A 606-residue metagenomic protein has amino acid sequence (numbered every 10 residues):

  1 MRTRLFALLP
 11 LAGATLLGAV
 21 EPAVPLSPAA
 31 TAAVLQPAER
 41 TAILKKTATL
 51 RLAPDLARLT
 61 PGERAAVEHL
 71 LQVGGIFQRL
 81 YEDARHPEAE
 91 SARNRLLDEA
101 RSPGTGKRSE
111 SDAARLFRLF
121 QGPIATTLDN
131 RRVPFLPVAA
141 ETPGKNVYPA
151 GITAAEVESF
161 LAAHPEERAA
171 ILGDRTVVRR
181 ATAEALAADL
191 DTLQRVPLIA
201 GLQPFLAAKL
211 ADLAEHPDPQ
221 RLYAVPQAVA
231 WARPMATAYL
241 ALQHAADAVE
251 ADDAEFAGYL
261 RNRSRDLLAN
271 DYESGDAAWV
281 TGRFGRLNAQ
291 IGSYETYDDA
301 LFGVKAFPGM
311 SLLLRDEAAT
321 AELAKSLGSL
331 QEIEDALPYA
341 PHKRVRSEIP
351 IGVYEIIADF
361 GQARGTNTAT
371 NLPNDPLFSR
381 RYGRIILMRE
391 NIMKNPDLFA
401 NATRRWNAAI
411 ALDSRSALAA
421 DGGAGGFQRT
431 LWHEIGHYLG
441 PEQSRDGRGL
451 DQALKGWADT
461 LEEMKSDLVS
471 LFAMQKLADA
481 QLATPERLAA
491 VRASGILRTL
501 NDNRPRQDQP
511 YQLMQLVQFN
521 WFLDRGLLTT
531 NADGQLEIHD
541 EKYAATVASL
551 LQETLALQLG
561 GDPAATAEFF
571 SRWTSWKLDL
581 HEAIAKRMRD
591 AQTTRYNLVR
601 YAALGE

Functional and structural regions predicted by a protein language model:
A7-G18: Bacterial N-terminal signal peptides
V24-A251, E255-Y259: N-terminal helix-rich structural modules
A230-L418, G422: Contiguous, non-catalytic segments that form substrate-binding/exosite surfaces or channel walls
D253, D459-K476: An active-site-proximal "capping" alpha-helix that borders the catalytic cofactor pocket
R344, L555-E606: Extended, compositionally biased alpha-helical segments that mediate assembly or anchoring
R429-E442, S466, L471: Active-site recognition of the HExxH zinc-binding catalytic motif
P441-M464: Post-HEXXH active-site segment of zinc metalloproteases
L471-A567, R572: Long, well-structured alpha-helical subdomains associated with metal-dependent extracellular/ecto-lumenal hydrolases
